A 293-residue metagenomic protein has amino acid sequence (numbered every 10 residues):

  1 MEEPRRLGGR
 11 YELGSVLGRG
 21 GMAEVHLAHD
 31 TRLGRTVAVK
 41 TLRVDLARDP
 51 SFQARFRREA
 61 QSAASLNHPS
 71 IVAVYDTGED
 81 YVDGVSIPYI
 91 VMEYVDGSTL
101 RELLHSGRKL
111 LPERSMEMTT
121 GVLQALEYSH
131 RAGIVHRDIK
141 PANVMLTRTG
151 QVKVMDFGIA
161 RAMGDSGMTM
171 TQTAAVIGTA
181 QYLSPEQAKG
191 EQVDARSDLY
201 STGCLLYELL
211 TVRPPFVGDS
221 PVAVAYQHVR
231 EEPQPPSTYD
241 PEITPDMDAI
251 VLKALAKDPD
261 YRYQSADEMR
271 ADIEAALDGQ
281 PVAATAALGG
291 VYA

Functional and structural regions predicted by a protein language model:
M1-Y292: Eukaryotic protein kinase
